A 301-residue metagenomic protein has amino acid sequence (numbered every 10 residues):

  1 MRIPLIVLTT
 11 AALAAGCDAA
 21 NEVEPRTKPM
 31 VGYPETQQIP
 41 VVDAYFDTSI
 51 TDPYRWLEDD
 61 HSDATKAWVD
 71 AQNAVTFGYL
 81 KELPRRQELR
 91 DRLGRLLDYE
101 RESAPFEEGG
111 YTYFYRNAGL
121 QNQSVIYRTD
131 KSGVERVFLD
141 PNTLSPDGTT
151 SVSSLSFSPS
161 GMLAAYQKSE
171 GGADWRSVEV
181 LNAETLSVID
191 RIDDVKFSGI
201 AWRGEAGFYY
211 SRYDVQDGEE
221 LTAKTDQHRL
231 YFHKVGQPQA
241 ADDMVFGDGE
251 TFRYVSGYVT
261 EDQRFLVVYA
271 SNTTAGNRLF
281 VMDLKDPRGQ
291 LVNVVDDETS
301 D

Functional and structural regions predicted by a protein language model:
P4-A14: Bacterial N-terminal signal peptides
V7, C17-D301: Beta-propeller folds
